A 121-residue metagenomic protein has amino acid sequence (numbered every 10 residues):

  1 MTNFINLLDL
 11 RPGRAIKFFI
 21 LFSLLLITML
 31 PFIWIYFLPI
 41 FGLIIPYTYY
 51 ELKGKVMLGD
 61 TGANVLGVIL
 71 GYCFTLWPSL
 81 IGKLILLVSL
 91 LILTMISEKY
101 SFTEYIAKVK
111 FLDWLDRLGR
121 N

Functional and structural regions predicted by a protein language model:
M1-N121: Alpha-helical transmembrane segments
